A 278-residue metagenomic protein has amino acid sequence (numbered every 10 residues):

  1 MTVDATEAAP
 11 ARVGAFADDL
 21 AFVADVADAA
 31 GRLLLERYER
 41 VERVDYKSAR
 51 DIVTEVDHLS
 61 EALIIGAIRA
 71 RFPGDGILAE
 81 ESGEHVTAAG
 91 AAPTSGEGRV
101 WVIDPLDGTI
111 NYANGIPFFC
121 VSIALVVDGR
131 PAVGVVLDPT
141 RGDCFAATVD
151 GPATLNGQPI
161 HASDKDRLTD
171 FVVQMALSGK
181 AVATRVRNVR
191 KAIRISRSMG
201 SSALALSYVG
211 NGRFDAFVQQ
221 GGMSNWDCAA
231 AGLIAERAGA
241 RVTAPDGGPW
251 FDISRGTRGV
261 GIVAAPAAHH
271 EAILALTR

Functional and structural regions predicted by a protein language model:
M1-L106, R278: N-terminal subdomain of lithium-sensitive/metallo-dependent phosphomonoesterases centered on the IMPase/IPPase/PAP
L34, D57, I68, T109 (+6 more regions): Residue-level signal for inorganic ion chemistry
H58, A62, E81, P105-G108 (+5 more regions): Generic detector of well-ordered alpha-helical packing
P73, G96-G98, G129-A132, L168-D170 (+1 more regions): Short coil/turn connectors at secondary-structure junctions
A91-G151: DPxDG-like acidic metal-binding loop motif
D128, N156-G157: Short strand-turn-strand beta-turns centered on an Asx-Gly dipeptide
H161-R278: An extended, acidic
